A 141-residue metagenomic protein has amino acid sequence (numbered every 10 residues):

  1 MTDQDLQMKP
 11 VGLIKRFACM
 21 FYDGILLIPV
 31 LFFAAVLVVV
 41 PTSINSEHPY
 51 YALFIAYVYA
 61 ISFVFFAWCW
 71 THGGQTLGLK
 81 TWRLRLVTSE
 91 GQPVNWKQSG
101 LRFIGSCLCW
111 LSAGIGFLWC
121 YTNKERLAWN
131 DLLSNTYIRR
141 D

Functional and structural regions predicted by a protein language model:
M1-D141: Membrane-interfacial and juxtamembrane segments of integral membrane proteins
